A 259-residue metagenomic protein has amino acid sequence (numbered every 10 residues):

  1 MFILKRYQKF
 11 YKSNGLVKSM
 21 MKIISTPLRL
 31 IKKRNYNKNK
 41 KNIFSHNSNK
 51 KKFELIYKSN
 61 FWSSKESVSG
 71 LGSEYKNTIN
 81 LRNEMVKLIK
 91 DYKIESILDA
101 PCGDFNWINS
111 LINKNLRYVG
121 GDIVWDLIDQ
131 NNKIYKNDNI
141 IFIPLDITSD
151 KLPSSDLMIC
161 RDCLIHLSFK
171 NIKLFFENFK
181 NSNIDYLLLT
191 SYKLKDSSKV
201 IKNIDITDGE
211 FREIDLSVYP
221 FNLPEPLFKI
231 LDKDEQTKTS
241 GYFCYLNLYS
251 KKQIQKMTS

Functional and structural regions predicted by a protein language model:
I3-S96, P101-S155, L167-S259: Class I (Rossmann-like) S-adenosyl-L-methionine-dependent methyltransferase catalytic domain, capturing the SAM-binding
I159: A conserved beta-strand element that flanks and buttresses the S-adenosyl-L-methionine
C163: Hydrophobic adenine-recognition pocket in adenosine-nucleotide-binding enzymes
